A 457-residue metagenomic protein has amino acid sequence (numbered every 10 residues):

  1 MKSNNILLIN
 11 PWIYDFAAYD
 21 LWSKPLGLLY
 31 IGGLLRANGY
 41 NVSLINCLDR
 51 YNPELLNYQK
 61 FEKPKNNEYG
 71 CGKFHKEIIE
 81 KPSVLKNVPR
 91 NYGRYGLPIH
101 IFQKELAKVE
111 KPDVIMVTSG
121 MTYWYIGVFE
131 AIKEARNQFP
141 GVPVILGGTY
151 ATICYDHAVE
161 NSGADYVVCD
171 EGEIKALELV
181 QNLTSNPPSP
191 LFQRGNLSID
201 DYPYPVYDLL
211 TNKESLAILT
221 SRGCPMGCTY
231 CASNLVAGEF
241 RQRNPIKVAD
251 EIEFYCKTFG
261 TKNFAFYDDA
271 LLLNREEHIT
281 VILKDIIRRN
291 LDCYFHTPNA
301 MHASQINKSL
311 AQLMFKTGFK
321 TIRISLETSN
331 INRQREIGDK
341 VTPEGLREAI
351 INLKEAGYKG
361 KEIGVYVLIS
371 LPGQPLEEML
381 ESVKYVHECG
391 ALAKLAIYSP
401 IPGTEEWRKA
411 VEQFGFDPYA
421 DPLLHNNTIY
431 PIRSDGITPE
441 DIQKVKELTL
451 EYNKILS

Functional and structural regions predicted by a protein language model:
K2-T261: Acidic, low-complexity intrinsically disordered segments
L7-Y14, A18, S23, G27 (+3 more regions): C-terminal accessory regions of radical SAM enzymes
I31, F102-E105, G127, A131-A135 (+5 more regions): A general structural detector for well-ordered alpha-helical segments in enzyme core domains, enriched
L48, D269-L273, A300-H302, S370-P372 (+1 more regions): Short, solvent-exposed turn/loop segments enriched in Gly/Ser/Thr/Pro and often Arg
N137-L146, D292-F295, K359-V365: Short beta-strand/loop segments at the ligand-binding rim of alpha/beta enzyme cores
Y155-S162, L310, P372-H387: Catalytic cores of alpha/beta
G163-A164, F315-T321, E388-L392: Glycine-enriched alpha-helix->loop->beta-strand junction motifs that scaffold or abut catalytic
D200-G360, I369: Radical SAM [4Fe-4S] cluster-binding motif and immediate context
